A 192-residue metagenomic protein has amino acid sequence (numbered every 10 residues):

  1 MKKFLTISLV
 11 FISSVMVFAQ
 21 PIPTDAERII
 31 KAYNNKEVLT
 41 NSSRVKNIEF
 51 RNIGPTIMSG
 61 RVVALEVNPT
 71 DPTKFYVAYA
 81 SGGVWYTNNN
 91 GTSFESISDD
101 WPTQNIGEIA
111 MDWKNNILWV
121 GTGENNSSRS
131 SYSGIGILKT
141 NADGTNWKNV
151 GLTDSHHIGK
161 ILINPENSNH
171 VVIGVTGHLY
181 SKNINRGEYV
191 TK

Functional and structural regions predicted by a protein language model:
M1-P23: Bacterial Sec-dependent N-terminal signal peptides
Q20-K192: Beta-propeller blade termini and top-face loops
